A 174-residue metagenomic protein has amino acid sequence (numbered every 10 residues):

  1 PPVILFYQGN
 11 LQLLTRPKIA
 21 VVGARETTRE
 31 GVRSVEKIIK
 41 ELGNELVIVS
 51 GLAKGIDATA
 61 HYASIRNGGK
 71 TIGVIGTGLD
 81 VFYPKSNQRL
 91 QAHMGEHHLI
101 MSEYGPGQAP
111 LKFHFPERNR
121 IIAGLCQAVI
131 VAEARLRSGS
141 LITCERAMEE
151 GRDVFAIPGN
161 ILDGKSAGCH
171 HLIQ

Functional and structural regions predicted by a protein language model:
P1-Q174: Glycine-biased, small-residue-rich flexible motifs in mid-sequence functional cores and linkers
